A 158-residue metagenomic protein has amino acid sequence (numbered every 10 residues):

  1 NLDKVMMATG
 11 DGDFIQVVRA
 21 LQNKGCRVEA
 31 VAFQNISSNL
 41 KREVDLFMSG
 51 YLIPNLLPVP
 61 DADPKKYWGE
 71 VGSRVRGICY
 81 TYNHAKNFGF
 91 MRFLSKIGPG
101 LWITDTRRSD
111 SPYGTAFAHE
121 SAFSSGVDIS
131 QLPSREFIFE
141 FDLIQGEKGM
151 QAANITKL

Functional and structural regions predicted by a protein language model:
N1-G72, F90: Nuclease catalytic cores that cleave nucleic-acid phosphodiester bonds, predominantly acidic two-metal-ion
V71-A85: Structural detector for short beta-strands of small beta-barrel domains
G77, N87-R92, A116, E136-F139 (+1 more regions): Conserved RNP beta-strands of RNA recognition motif
Y80-Y82, D142-G146: Short beta-strand micro-motifs enriched in acidic
H84-D105: Short aromatic-glycine-enriched beta-strand elements
G98-A122, Q151: A short macromolecule-binding patch
A122-E140: Short nucleic-acid-contacting surface segments enriched for D/E, G, S/T with interspersed K/R
I144-L158: OB-fold/S1-family single-stranded nucleic acid-binding modules
